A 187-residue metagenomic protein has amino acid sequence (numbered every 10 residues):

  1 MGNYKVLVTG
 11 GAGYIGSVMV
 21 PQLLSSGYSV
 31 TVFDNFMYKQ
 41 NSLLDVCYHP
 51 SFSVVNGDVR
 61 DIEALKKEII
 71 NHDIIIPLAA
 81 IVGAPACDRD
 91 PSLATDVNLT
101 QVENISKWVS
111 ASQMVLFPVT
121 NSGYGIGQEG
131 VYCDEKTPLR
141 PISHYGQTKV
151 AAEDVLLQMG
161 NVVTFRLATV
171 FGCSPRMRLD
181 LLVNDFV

Functional and structural regions predicted by a protein language model:
M1-I74: N-terminal Rossmann/SDR dinucleotide-binding element
T9, F33, I75-A79, V115-N121 (+1 more regions): SDR active-site strand-loop-helix element
G16, E63, P85, G125-Q128: Glycine/Thr-rich phosphate-binding loops of Rossmann-like dinucleotide-binding domains
V59-D96: NAD(P)H-binding glycine-rich loop region in Rossmannoid oxidoreductase-like domains and their noncatalytic homologs
K67-E68, W108, V155: CheY-like receiver
R89-S92, D96-N104, G123-T164, T169-R178: Catalytic helix-loop patch of NAD(P)-dependent Rossmann-fold dehydrogenases
S110-M114: A short helix->loop->beta-strand "cap" motif at the edges of active sites that frequently abuts
N184-V187: Alpha-helical substrate-binding/gating segment
